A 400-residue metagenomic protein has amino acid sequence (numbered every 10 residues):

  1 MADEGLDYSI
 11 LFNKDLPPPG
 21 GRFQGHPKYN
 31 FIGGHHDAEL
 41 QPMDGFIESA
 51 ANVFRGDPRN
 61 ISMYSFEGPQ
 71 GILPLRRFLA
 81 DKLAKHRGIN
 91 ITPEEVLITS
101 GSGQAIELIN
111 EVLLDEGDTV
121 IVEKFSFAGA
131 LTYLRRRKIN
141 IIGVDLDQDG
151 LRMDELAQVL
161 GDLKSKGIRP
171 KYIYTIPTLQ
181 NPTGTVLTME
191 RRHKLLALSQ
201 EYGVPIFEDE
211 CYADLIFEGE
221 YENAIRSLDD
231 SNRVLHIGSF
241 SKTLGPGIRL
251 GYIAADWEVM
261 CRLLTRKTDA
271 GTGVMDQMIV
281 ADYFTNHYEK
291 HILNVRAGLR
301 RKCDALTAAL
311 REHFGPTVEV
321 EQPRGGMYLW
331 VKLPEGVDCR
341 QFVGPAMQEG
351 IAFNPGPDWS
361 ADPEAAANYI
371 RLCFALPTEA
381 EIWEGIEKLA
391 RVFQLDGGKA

Functional and structural regions predicted by a protein language model:
M1, Q348, P363-A400: PLP-dependent enzyme catalytic core of the Aspartate aminotransferase-like
S9-S100, F284-N286, A352, L395-A400: N-terminal small-domain helix-loop-helix segment of the aminotransferase-like
N60-Y202, F207, A213-S231, L299 (+2 more regions): Conserved core of the PLP fold type I
D209, G356: Active-site glycine-centered loops adjacent to acidic/histidine catalytic or metal-binding residues that shape
R233-E312, E319-P323: PLP-dependent aminotransferase class I/II
F240, T317, P357-A361: Short, solvent-exposed loop/turn elements at beta->coil junctions and helix N-caps that rim active or binding pockets
A254, W330-K332, C373-A375: Short hydrophobic/aromatic beta-strand micro-patches that form the beta-sheet surface supporting nucleotide- or nucleic
T317-G350: Conserved PLP-binding catalytic core of the aspartate aminotransferase-like
